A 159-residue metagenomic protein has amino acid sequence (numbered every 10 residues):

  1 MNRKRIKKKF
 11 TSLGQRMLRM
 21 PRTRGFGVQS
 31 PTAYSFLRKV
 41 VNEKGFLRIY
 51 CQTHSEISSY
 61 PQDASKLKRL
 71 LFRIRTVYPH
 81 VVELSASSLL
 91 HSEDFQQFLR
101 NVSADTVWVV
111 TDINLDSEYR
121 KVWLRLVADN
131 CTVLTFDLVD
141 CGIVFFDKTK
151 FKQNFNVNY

Functional and structural regions predicted by a protein language model:
M1-V107, N114-Y159: A short alpha-helical cap/connector motif
